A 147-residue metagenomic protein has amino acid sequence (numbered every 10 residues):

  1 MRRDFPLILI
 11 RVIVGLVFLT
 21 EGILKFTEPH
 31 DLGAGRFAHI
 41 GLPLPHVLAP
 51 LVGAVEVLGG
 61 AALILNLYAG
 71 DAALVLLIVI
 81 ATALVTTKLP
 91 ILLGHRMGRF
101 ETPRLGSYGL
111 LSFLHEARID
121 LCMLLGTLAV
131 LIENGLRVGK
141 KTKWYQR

Functional and structural regions predicted by a protein language model:
M1-L32, H46-A54, L58, I64-R147: Extended, low-polarity transmembrane helix blocks
D31-G35, H39: Membrane-embedded alpha-helical bundles that constitute the cytochrome b-like, heme-associated redox core of multi-pass
I40-H46: Juxtamembrane segments of multi-pass membrane glycosylation machinery that transfer sugars from lipid-linked donors
